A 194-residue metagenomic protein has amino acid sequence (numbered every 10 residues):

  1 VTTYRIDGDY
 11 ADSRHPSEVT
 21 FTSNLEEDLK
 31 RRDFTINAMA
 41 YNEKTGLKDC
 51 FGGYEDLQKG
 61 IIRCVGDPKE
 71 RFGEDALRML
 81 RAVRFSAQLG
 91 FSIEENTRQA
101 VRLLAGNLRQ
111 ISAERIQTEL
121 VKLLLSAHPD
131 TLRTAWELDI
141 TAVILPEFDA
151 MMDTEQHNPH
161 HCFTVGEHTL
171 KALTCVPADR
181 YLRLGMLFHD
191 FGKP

Functional and structural regions predicted by a protein language model:
V1-P194: Catalytic cores of the polymerase beta-like nucleotidyltransferase superfamily and closely associated nucleotide
